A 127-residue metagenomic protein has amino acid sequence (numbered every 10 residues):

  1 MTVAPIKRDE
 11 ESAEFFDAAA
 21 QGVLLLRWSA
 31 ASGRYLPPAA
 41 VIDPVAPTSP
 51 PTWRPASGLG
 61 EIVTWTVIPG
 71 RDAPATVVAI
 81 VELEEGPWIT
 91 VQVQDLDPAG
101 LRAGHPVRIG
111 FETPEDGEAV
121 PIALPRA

Functional and structural regions predicted by a protein language model:
M1-L24, L124-A127: A broadly conserved sequence feature marking short terminus-proximal activation segments in nucleic acid-centric
A20-S57: Cys/His-rich short segments
T52-W53, A79, D97: Short, conserved secondary-structure segments in the cores of folded domains
G60-I62: Conserved hydrophobic positions within beta-strands
W65-R71, P114: Short, conserved beta-turn/loop elements at beta-strand boundaries and strand-helix junctions
V78-E84, Q92, I122-L124: Short, acidic/hydrophobic/Gly-rich beta-strand patch recurrent on exposed beta strands that often constitutes part
D95-R108: Short nucleic-acid-contacting surface segments enriched for D/E, G, S/T with interspersed K/R
E112-A127: OB-fold/S1-family single-stranded nucleic acid-binding modules
